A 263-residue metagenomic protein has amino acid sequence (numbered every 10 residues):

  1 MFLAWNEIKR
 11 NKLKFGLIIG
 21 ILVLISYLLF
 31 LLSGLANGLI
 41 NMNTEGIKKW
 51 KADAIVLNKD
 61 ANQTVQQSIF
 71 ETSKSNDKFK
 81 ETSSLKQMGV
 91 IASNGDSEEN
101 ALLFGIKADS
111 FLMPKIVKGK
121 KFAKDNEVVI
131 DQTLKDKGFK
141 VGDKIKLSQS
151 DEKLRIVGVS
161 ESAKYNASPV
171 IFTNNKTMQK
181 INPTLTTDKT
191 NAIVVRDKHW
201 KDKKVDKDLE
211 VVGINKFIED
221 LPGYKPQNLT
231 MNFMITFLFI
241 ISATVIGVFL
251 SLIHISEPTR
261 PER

Functional and structural regions predicted by a protein language model:
M1-L29, L221-Y224, N228, P258-T259: N-terminal Sec/SRP start-transfer signal
K14, Y27-A52: Alpha-helical transmembrane segments
I18-L28, N232-L250: Alpha-helical transmembrane segments of integral membrane proteins
N41-I106: Membrane-proximal extracellular/periplasmic loop immediately following the first transmembrane helix
K86-Q87, E99-K107, P114-T177: Hydrophobic secondary-structure segments that place a key small or acidic residue at a functional site
V159-L238: Mechanotransmission and gating elements of multispan inner-membrane complexes involved in transport and envelope
P261-R263: Single conserved hydrophobic/aromatic residue that forms the stacking wall/gate of nucleotide- or nucleobase-binding
